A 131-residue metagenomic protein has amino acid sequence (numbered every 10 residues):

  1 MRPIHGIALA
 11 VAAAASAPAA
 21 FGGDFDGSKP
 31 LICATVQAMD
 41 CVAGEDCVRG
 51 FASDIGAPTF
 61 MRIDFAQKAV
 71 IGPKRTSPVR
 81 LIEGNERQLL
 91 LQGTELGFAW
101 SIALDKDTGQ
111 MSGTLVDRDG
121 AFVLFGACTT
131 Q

Functional and structural regions predicted by a protein language model:
M1-A8: Bacterial N-terminal signal peptides that target proteins for export
L9-A10, A20: Cleavable N-terminal signal peptides
S16-A17: N-terminal signal peptide c-region/cleavage motif recognized by signal peptidases
G27-Q67: Short, solvent-exposed loop/hinge segments that bridge or flank secondary-structure elements
R62-Q67, G84-R87, A103-S112, T130: Short, solvent-exposed coil/turn segments at beta-strand boundaries
F65-W100: Contiguous, well-ordered beta-strand patches that form the walls/edges of small beta-barrel/beta-sandwich domains
A103-L104, M111-F125: Short, exposed beta-strand-loop hairpins at the edges of beta-sheets in extracellular/periplasmic proteins
